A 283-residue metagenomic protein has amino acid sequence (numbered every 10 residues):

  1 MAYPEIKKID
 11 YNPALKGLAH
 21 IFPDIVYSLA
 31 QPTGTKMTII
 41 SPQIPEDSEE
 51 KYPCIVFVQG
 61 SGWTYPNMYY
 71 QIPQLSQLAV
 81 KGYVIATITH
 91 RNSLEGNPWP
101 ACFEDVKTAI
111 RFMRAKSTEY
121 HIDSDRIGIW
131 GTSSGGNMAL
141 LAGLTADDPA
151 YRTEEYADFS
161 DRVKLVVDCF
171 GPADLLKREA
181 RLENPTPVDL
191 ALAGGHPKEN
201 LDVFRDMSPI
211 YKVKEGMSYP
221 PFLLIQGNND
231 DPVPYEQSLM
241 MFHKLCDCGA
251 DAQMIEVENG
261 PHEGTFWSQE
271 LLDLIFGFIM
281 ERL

Functional and structural regions predicted by a protein language model:
M1-L283: Alpha/beta-hydrolase superfamily serine-hydrolase fold, recognizing
